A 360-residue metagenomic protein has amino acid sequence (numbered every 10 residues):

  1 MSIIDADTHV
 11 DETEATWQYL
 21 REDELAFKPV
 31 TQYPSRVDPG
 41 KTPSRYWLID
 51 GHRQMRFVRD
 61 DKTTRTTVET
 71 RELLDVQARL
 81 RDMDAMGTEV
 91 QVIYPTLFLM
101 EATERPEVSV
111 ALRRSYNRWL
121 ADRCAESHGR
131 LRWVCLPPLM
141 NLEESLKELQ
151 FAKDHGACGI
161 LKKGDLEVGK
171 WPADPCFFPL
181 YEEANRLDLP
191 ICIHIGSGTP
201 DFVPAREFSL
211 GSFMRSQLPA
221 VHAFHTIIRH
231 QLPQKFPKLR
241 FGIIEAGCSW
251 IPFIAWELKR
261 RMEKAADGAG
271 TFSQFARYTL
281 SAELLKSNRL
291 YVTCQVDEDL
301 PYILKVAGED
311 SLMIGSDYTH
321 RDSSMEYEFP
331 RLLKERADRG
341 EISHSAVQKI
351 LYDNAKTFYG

Functional and structural regions predicted by a protein language model:
M1-I4, E12-V90, R118, D122-H128 (+8 more regions): Mid-to-C-terminal alpha-helical segments outside catalytic/metal-binding sites
E12, Y94, K163: Conserved residues at the C-terminal ends of beta-strands
T16-P29, E107-L112, F177, A205-E207 (+1 more regions): Aromatic- and acidic-residue-enriched segments that line the glycan-binding/catalytic groove of carbohydrate-active
M55-V68, L97-A102, F208-S212: Short glycine/proline-rich turn/loop motifs
R65-R71, G87-E104, V108, H128-P137: Short, well-structured secondary-structure segments
E69-Q77, R114, R118, E143 (+1 more regions): Aromatic- and glycine-enriched glycan-recognition loops and surfaces that form the carbohydrate-binding subsites
E107-R123: Active-site-proximal gating segment of KS-fold condensing enzymes and close homologs
A125-R132, P137, N141-E143, K147-M313: Catalytic pocket-lining loop regions of alpha/beta-barrel enzymes, especially the amidohydrolase/enolase/GH5 lineages
